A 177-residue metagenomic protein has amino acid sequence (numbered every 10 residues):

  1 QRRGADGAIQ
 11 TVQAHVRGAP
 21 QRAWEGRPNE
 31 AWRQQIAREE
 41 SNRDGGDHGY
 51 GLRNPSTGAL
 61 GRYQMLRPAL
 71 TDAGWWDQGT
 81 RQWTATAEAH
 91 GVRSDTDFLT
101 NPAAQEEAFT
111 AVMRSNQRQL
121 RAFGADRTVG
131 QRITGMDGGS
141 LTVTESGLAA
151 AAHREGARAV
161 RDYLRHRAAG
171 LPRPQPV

Functional and structural regions predicted by a protein language model:
G4, V12-R93, T110-R118, E155-V177: Cell-wall polysaccharide-cleaving catalytic domain and substrate-binding groove, primarily in peptidoglycan/chitin
P28, A104, T144-E145: A generic structural signal for residues located within well-ordered alpha-helices of large catalytic or ligand-binding
A37, V129-Y163: Acidic helix/loop microenvironments that form the catalytic cleft of cell-wall polysaccharide enzymes
R81-H90, R118-G138: Surface-exposed intrinsically disordered loops and tails
R93-L99: Active-site rim elements
P102-A125: Extracellular-facing segments of soluble proteins and assemblies that are Gly/Ser/Thr-biased and enriched in aromatics
